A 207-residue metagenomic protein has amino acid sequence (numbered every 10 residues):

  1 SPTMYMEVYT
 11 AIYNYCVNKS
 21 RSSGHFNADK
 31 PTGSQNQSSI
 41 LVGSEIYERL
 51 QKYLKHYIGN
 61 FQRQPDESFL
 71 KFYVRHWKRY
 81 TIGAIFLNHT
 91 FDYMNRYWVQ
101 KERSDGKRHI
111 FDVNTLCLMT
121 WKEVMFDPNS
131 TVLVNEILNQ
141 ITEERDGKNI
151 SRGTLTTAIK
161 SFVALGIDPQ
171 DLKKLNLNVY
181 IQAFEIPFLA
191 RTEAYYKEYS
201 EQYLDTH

Functional and structural regions predicted by a protein language model:
S1-H207: Eukaryotic scaffold/interaction segments
